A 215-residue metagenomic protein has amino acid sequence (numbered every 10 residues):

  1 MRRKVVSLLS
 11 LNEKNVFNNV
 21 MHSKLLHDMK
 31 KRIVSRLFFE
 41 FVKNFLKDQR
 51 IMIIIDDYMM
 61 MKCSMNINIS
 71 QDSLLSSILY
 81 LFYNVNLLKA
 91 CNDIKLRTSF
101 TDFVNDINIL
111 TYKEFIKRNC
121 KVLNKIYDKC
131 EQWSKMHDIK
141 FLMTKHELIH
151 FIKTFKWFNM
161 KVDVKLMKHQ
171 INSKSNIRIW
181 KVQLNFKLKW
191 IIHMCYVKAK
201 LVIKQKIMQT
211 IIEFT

Functional and structural regions predicted by a protein language model:
M1-S73: Conserved pre-catalytic core of RNA-dependent polymerases
L8-S10, I53-L79, L110-I116, V182 (+2 more regions): Short, conserved non-catalytic motifs in the polymerase core
N12, M29, V42, I53 (+8 more regions): Mobile genetic element proteins and their domesticated derivatives, centered on retroelements and DNA transposons
K14-R32, N68, I107-K135, K189: Catalytic palm subdomain of template-directed nucleic-acid polymerases, centered on the conserved carboxylate motif
S77-E114: Active-site palm subdomain of RNA-directed nucleic acid polymerases
Y80-Y83, V122-I126, K200, K204: Hydrophobic alpha-helical membrane-association signature
K125, K140-S175: Short, conserved micro-motifs composed of acidic
K168-T215: Basic, alpha-helical interaction scaffolds
